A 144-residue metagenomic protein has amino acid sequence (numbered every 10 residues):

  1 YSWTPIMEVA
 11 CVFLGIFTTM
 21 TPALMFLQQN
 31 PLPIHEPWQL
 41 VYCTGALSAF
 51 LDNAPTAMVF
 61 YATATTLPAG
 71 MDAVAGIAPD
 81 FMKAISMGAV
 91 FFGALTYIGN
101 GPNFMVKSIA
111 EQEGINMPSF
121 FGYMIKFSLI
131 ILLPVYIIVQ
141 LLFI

Functional and structural regions predicted by a protein language model:
Y1-G15, L40-C43: Membrane-water interface at loop-to-transmembrane-helix junctions
Y1-I6, I34, I115-G122: Hydrophobic, small-residue-rich membrane helices and short re-entrant helix-turn-helix hairpins that build
P5, V12, T18, A49-F50 (+1 more regions): Hydrophobic transmembrane-helix microenvironments that flank and shape a buried ionizable site
A10-I16, A23, A54: Predominantly late transmembrane helices and immediately cytosolic-facing juxtamembrane segments
A10-L14, G45, A49, S128 (+1 more regions): Alpha-helical transmembrane spans of integral membrane proteins, capturing the lipid-embedded, hydrophobic core of TM
M20, L24, D52, I131-V139: Alpha-helical transmembrane segments of multipass membrane proteins
T21-E113: Membrane-interfacial helix-loop connectors
G93-I144: Juxtamembrane and boundary regions of transmembrane helices in multi-pass small-molecule transporters and channels
